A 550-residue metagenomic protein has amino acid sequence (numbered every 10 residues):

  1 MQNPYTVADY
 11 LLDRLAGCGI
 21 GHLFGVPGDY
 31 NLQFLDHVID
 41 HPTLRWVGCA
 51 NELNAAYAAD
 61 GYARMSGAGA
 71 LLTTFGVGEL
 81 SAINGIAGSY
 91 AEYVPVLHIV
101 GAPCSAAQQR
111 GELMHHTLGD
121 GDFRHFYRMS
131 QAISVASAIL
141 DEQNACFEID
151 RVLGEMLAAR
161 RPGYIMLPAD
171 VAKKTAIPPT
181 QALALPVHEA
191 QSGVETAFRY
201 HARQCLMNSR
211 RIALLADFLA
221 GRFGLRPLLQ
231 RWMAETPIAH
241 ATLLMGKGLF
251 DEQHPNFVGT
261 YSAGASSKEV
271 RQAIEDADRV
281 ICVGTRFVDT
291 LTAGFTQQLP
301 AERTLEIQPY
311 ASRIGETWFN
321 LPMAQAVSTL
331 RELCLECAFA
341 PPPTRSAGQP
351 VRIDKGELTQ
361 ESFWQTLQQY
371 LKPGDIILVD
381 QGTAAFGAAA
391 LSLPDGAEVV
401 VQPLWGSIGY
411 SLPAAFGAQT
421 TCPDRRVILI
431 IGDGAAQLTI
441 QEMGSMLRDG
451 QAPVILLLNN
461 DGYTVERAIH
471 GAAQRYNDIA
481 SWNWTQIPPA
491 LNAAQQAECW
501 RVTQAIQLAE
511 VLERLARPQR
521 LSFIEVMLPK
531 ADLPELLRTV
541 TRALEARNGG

Functional and structural regions predicted by a protein language model:
M1-C337, P453-I455: N-terminal alpha/beta PP-like core and its mobile active-site loop of ThDP/TPP-dependent enzymes
Q2-N3, L140, M166, P179-T180 (+4 more regions): Phosphate/pyrophosphate-binding active-site segments
A8-L12, A16-G21, V26-D29, F34-I39 (+2 more regions): Active-site diphosphate/adenylate-binding microenvironment
A59, S130, L367, P488-P489: Structural element of the ATP-grasp superfamily
I99, Q109-D120, F386-G550: Thiamine diphosphate
L157-A158, M207, L299-P300, K372 (+3 more regions): Short conserved AdoMet
A213, I376, I428-L429: Hydrophobic "anchor" residues on beta-strands that sit immediately upstream of conserved functional sites
A216, V283, I307, V379 (+3 more regions): Active-site flanking residues adjacent to catalytic metal/cofactor-binding acidic residues
